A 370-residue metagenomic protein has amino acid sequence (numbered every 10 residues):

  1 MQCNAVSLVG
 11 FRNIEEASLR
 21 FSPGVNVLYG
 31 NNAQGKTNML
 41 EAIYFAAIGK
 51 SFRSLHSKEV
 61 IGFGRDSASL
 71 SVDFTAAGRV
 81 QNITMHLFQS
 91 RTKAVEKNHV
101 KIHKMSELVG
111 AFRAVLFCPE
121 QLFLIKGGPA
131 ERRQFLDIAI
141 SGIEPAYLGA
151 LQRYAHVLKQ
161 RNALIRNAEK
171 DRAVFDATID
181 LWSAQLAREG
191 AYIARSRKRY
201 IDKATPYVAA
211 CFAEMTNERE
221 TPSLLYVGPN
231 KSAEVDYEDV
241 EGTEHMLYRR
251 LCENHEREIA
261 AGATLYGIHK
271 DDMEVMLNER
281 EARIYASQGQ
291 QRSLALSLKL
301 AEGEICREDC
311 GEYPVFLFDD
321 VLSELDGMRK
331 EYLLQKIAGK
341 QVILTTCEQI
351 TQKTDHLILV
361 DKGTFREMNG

Functional and structural regions predicted by a protein language model:
M1-N31, A173-R188, Y192-P314, E324 (+5 more regions): Conserved NTPase motor "head" modules and their coupling/switch loops across ABC/AAA+ ATPases, GTPases, and GHKL ATPases
G35-K36: Conserved lysine of the Walker
F45-S57, A301-D309: Post-Walker A helix-loop "phosphate-sensing" segment adjacent to the P-loop in P-loop NTPases
I48-E131, D137-I143, Y147, A209-A210 (+1 more regions): Nucleotide-state sensing region of NTPase/ATPase domains
V72, Q341-E348: Structural recognition of the conserved hydrophobic beta-strand(s) that form the central parallel beta-sheet of P-loop
F123-L124, A130-A173, A177-D180, A184 (+1 more regions): Long, charged N-terminal accessory/stalk domains
D319-V321: Walker B catalytic acidic pair
